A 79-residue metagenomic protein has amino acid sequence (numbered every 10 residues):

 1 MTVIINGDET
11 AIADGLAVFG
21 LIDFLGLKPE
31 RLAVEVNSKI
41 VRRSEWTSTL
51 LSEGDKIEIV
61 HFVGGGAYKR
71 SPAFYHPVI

Functional and structural regions predicted by a protein language model:
T2-I4, A11-W46, L50, V60-F62: Compact, glycine-rich, soluble single-domain proteins
V18, V78-I79: Short hydrophobic transmembrane-like helices used for membrane targeting/insertion
I57: Conserved beta-strand position immediately N-terminal to the Walker
G64-R70: Short, Lys/Arg- and Gly-enriched loop/turn segments at beta-strand edges
F74-Y75: Aromatic (phenylalanine/tyrosine) cluster motif
